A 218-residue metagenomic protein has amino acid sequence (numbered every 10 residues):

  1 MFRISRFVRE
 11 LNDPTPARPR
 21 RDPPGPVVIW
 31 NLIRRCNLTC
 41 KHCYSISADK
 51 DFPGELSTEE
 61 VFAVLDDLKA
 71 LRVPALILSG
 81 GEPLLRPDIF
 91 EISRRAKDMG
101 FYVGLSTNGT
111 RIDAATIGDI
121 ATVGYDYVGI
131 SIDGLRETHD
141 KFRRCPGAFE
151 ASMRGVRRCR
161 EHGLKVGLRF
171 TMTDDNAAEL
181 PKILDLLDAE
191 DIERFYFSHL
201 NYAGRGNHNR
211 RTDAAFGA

Functional and structural regions predicted by a protein language model:
M1, Y102, T122-V123, S131-D133 (+1 more regions): Radical SAM enzyme [4Fe-4S]-AdoMet core and its adjacent flexible, acidic and glycine-rich loops/tails across
F2-Y127: Conserved alpha-helical substructure of the radical SAM core
